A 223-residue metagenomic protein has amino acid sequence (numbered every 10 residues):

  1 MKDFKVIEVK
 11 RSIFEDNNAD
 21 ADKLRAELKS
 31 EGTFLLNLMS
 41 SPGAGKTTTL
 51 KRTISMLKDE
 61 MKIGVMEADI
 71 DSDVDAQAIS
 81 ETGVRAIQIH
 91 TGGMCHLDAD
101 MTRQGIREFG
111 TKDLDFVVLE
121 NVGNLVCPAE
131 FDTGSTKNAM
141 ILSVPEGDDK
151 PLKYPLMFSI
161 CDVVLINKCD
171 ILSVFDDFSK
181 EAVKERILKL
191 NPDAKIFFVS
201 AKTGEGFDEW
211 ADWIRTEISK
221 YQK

Functional and structural regions predicted by a protein language model:
D3-A26, E31-M39, A44, T48 (+3 more regions): Nucleotide-state-sensitive switch-loop elements of NTP-binding domains
A68, S143-V144, A201: Cofactor-binding loop segments of dinucleotide-utilizing enzymes, especially the Rossmann-like FAD- and NAD(P)+-binding
S72-A76, K150-Y154, S179-R186: Short, glycine/polar-rich helix-capping loops at beta-to-alpha or helix-loop-helix junctions that flank or form
Q88-T91, L142, N167: Short beta->alpha connector loops at strand-helix junctions that form conserved, small/polar/Pro-enriched
H96, N124-C127, G134-L152, D162 (+1 more regions): Conserved Switch II/interswitch segment of TRAFAC-class P-loop GTPases
L156-F158, L165: Phosphate-binding/switch region of NTP-binding enzymes
L172-K223: Canonical P-loop GTPase G-domain recognition
